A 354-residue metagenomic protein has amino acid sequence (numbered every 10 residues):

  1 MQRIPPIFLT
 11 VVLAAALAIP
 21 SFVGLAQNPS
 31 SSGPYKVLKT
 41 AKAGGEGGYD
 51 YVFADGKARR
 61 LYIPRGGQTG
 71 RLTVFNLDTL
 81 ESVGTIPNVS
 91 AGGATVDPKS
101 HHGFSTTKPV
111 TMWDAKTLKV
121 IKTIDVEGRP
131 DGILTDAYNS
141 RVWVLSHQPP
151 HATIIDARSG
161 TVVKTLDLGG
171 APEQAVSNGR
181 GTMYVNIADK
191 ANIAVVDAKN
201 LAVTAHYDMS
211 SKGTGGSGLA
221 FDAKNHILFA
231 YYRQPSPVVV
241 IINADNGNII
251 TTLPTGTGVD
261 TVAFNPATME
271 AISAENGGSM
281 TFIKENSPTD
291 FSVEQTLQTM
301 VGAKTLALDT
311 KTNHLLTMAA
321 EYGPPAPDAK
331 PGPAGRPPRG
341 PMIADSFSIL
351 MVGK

Functional and structural regions predicted by a protein language model:
R3-P5, A16-K354: Predominantly soluble domains enriched in secretory-pathway, periplasmic, or organellar proteins
F8-V11: Cleavable N-terminal export/targeting peptides
